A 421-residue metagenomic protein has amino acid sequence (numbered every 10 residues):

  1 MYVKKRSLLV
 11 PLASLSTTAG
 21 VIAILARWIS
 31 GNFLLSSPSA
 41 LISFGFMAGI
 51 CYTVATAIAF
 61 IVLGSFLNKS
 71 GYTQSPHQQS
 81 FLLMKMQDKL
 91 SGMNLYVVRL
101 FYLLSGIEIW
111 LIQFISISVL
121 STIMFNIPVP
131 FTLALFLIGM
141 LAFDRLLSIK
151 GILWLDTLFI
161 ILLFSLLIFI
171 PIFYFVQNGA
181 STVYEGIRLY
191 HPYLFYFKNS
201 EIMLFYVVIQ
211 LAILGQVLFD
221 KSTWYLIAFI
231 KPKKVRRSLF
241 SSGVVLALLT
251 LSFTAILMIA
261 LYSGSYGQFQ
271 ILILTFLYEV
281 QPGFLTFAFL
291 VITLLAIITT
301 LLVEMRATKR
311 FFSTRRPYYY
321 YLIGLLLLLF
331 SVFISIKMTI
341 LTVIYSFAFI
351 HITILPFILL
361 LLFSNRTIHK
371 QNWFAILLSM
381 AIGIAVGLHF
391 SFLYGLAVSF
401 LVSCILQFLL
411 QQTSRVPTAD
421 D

Functional and structural regions predicted by a protein language model:
M1, W373-D421: A generic transmembrane alpha-helix motif of multi-pass inner-membrane proteins
M1-S36, L147-K150, D156, L166 (+3 more regions): Membrane-interface "cap" regions at the ends of multi-pass membrane proteins
P11-H77, T223, A228, P232-Y266 (+1 more regions): Membrane-interface helix-loop-helix modules in multi-pass membrane proteins
S39-V54, Q87, F114-T132, K150-F159 (+5 more regions): Transmembrane helix-loop boundary segments of multi-pass membrane transporters
C51-L147, A212-I213, V291-L302, R316-Y321: Helix-loop-helix module between adjacent transmembrane segments
Q79-L83, L147-D156, Q216-L248, Y266-I273 (+1 more regions): Hydrophobic, small-residue-rich membrane helices and short re-entrant helix-turn-helix hairpins that build
L103-W110, I161-I172, F205-V217, R237-G264 (+2 more regions): Selective recognition of specific alpha-helical transmembrane segments in multi-pass small-molecule
W110, F114, S118-I123, I127-T132 (+7 more regions): Hydrophobic alpha-helical segments and their helix-loop junctions in multi-pass secondary transporters
